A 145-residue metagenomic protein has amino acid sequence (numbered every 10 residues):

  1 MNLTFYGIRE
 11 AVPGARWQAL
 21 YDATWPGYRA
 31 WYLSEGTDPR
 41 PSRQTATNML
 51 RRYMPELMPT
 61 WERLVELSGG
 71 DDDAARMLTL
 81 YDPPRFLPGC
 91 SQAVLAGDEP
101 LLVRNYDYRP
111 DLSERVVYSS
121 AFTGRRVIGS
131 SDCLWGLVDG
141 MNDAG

Functional and structural regions predicted by a protein language model:
M1-A144: N-terminal mature-domain region immediately after signal-peptide cleavage in secreted/organellar precursors
